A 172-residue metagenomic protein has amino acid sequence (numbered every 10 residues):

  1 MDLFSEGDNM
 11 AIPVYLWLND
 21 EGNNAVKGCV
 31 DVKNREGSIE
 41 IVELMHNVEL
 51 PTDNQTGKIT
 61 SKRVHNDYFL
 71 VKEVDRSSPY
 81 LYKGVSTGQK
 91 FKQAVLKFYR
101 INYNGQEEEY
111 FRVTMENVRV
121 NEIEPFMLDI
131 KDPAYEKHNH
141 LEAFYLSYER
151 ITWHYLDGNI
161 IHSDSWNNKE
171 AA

Functional and structural regions predicted by a protein language model:
D2-A172: Glycine-rich, low-complexity intrinsically disordered segments
